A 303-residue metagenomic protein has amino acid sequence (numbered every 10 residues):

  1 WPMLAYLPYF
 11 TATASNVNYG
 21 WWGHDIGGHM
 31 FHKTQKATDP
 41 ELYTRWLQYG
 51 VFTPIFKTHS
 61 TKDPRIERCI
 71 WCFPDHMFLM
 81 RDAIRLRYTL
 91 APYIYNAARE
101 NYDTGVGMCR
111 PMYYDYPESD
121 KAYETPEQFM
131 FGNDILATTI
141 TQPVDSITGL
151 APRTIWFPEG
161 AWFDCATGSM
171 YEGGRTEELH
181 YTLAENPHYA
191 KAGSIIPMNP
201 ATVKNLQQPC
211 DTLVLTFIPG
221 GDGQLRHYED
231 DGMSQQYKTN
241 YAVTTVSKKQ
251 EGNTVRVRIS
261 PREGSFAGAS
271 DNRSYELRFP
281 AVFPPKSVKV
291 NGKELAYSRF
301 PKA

Functional and structural regions predicted by a protein language model:
W1-K191: Catalytic-domain carbohydrate-binding cleft regions of carbohydrate-active enzymes
P54, Y102-D103, M170-E172, S265-S270 (+2 more regions): Short amphipathic alpha-helical segments with coiled-coil-like heptad repeat character
C109, W156, V282-F283, R299: Selective for proline/serine-rich intrinsically disordered segments in cytosolic/nuclear regulatory regions
N133-D134, G160, N253-V255, K302-A303: Beta-strand-connecting loop/turn residues
T154-P158, K289-E294: Short alpha-helical "patches" and their helix-cap loops
H188-K293: Accessory, solvent-exposed terminal regions and/or long lumenal/extracellular loops of proteins
N291-A303: Extracellular/luminal ectodomains and secreted, surface-exposed scaffolds of diverse proteins
